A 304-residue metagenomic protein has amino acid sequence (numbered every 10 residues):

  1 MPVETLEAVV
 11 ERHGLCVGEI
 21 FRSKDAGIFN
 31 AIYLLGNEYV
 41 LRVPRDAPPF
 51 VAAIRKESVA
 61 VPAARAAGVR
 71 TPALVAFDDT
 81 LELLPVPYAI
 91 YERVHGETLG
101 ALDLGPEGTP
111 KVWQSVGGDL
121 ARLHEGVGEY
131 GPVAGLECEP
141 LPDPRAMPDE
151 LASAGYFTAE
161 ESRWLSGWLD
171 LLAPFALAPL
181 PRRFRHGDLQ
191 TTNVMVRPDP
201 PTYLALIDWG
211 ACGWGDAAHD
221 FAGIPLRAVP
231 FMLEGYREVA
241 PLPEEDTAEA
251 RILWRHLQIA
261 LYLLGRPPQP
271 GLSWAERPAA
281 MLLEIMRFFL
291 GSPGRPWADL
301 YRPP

Functional and structural regions predicted by a protein language model:
M1-C16, E82, P106-Q114, A121-G187 (+3 more regions): An alpha-helical support segment within catalytic cores of ATP-dependent transferases
V3, S58, P230-L233: Short, surface-exposed alpha-helical segments at coil->helix boundaries
V10-H13, I32-G36, A64, A176 (+2 more regions): Alpha-helix C-terminal capping segments
C16-I20, A159-L165, L242-R251: Short, surface-exposed acidic
I20-C138: ATP-binding pocket architecture of kinase catalytic cores
I28-G36, L41, L74, L169-F221: Active-site acidic catalytic loop and adjacent metal/ATP-binding pocket of ATP-dependent phosphoryl transfer enzymes
E57-S58, E107-G108, T202, F221-I224 (+1 more regions): Glycine-rich, phosphate-binding/catalytic loops in enzymes
L99, Q114-S115, A178, G213-P304: Helix-rich C-terminal or lid/interface subdomains of diverse kinases
